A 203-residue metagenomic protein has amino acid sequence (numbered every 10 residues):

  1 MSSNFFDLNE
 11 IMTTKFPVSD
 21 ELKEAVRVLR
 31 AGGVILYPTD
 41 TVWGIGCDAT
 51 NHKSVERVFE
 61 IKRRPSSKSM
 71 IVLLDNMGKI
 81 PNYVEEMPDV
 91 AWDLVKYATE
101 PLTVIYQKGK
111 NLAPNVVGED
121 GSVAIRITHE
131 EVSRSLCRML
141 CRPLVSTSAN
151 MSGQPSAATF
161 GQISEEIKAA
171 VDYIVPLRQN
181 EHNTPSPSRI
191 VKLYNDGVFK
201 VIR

Functional and structural regions predicted by a protein language model:
S2-R203: Active-site-adjacent structural elements in enzyme catalytic cores
